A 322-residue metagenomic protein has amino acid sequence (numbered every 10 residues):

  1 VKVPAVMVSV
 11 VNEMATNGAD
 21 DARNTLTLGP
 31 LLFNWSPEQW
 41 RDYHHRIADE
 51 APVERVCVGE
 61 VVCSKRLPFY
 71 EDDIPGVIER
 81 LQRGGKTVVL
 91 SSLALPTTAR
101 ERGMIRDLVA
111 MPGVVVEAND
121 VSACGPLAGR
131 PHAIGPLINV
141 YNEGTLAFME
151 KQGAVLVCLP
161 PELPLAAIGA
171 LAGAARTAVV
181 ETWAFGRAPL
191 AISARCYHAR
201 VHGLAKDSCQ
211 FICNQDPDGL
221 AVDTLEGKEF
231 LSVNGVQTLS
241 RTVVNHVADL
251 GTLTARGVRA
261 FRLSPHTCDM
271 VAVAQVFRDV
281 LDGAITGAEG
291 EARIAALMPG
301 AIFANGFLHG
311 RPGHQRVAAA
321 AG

Functional and structural regions predicted by a protein language model:
V1-V11: Acidic, Ala/Val/Gly-enriched low-complexity intrinsically disordered segments
V10-N139, C158, L165-G322: Active-site pocket-lining/capping segments in soluble small-molecule metabolic enzymes
Y141-L146: Short, glycine/polar-rich helix-capping loops at beta-to-alpha or helix-loop-helix junctions that flank or form
A154: Residues lining hydrophobic/aromatic ligand-binding pockets adjacent to catalytic sites
